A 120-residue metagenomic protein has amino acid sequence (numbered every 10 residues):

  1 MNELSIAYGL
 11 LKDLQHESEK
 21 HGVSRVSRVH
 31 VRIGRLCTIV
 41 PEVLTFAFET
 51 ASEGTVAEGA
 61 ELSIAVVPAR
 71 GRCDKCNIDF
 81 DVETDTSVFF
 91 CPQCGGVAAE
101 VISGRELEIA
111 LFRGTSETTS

Functional and structural regions predicted by a protein language model:
M1-S63: Long, charged N-terminal interaction/targeting segments
N2-L4, R105-S120: Long, charge-rich boundary regions
R32-L36, A65-A69, A110-F112: Short loop/turn motifs enriched for small/polar and acidic residues
E61-P68, F80-D85: Short, flexible, mixed-charge glycine/proline-rich loop motifs that serve as phosphate/nucleic-acid-contacting
G71, F89, L107: Cys/His-enriched microdomains
C73-C76, C91-C94: Short cysteine-rich clusters marking metal-coordination/redox-active sites
D79-F80, A98: Cys/His-rich microdomains that often coordinate metals
E83-T86, V101-R105: Short Cys/His-rich "knuckle" micro-motifs
